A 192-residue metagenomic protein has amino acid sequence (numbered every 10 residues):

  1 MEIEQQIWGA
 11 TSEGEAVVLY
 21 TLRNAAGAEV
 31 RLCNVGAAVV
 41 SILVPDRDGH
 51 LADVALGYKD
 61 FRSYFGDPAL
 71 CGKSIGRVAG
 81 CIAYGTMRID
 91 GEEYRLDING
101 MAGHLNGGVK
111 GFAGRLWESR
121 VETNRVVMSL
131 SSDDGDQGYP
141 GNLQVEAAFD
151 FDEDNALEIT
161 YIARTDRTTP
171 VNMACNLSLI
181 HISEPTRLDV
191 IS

Functional and structural regions predicted by a protein language model:
M1-A16, T21-A25, E93, I98-D154: Extended, loop-rich substrate-binding clefts of extracytoplasmic carbohydrate-active enzymes
Q6-Y58, R62, D67, R77-A79 (+2 more regions): Beta-strand-rich N-terminal accessory domains
Y20-L22, V30-L32, F149, L157-T165: Short, well-ordered beta-strand segments enriched in hydrophobic/aromatic residues
A26, G36, S132-D134, F151-E153 (+2 more regions): Beta-strand elements of well-folded, non-transmembrane domains
C33-V35, Y139-L143, V171-M173: Short glycine/proline-enriched turns and hinge-like loops at secondary-structure junctions
V40, V126, A156-I159: Hydrophobic residues embedded in beta-strands of well-ordered beta-sheets
L157-L179, S183: Loop-centered beta-sheet repeat module
I180-S192: Single conserved hydrophobic/aromatic residue that forms the stacking wall/gate of nucleotide- or nucleobase-binding
